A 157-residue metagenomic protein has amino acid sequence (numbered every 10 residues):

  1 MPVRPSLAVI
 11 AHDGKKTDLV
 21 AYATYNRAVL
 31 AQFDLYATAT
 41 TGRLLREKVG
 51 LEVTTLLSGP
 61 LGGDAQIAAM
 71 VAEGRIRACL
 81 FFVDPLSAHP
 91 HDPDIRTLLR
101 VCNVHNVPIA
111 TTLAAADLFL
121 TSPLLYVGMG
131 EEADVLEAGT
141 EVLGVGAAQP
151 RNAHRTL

Functional and structural regions predicted by a protein language model:
L7, A28-L35, H105-V107: Short active-site oxyanion
Y22-A28, I95-T97: Short, solvent-exposed amphipathic alpha-helical segments in soluble enzyme and RNA/protein-processing domains
Q32-T41, L45: Short internal beta-strands
D34, L51-G62, G130-A133: Short hydrophobic/aromatic-enriched beta-strand-loop microsegments
Y36-T38, T55-L57, F81, I109-L113: General beta-strand structural signal in soluble alpha/beta enzymes
D64-C102: Mid-chain, well-packed structural core segment of small domains
L98-F119: Short, acidic/small-residue loops that bind anionic groups at enzyme active sites
A114-A148: Short, glycine-/small-residue-rich phosphate/pyrophosphate-handling segment
